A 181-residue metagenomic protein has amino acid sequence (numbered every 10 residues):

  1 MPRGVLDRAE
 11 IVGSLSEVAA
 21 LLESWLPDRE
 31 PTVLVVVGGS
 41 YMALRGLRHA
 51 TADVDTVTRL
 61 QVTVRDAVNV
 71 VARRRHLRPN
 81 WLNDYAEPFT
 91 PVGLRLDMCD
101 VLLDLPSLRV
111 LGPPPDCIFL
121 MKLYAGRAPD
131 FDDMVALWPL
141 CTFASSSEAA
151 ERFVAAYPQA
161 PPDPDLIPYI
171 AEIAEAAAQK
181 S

Functional and structural regions predicted by a protein language model:
M1-S181: Compositionally biased terminal segments of proteins
